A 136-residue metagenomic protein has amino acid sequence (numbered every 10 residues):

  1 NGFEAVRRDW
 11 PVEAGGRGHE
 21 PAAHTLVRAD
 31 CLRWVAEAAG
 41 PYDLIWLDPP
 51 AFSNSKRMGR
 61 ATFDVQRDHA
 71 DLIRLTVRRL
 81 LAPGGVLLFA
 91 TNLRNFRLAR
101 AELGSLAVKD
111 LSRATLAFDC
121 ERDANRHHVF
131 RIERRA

Functional and structural regions predicted by a protein language model:
N1, R57, L93: Residue-level "edge-of-site" marker
N1-L44: S-adenosyl-L-methionine
R28, D43-L75: Mobile active-site "lid"/loop adjacent to the S-adenosyl-L-methionine
R28-D30, P49, G85, F89-L93: Active-site proximal loops enriched in glycine and acidic residues that flank catalytic Cys/His/Asp and coordinate
W34-A36, N54-S55, F96: Conserved protein kinase catalytic core
A39-G40, R57-R60, R100-L103: Short amphipathic alpha-helical segments
D71, V86-A136: C-terminal catalytic and target-recognition region of SAM-dependent MTase-like enzymes, primarily methyltransferases
L80-A82: Helix-to-beta-strand junctions that scaffold the AdoMet/dcAdoMet cofactor pocket in Class I SAM-dependent enzymes
